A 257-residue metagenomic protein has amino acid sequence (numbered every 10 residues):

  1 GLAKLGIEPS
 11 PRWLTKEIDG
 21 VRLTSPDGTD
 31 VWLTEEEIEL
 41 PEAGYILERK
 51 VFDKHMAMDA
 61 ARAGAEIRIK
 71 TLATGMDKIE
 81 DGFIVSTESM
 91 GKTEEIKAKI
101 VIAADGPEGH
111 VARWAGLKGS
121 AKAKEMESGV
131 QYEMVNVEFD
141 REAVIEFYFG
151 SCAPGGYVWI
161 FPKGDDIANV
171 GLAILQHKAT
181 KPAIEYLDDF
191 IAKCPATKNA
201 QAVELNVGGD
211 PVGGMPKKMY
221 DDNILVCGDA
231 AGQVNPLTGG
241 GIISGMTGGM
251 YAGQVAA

Functional and structural regions predicted by a protein language model:
G1-P26: N-terminal FAD cofactor-binding segment of flavoenzymes
K4, D59, W114, Y251 (+1 more regions): Active-site catalytic microenvironments for nucleophilic, acid-base chemistry
T29-E48, I84, K163-Q176: Helix-loop-beta segment of a Rossmann-like dinucleotide-binding subdomain
K54, M58-N199, V203, P211 (+2 more regions): Predominantly flavin-linked oxidoreductase catalytic cores and closely associated redox partners
G208-P236: FAD-binding beta-loop-beta segment adjacent to the flavin cofactor pocket
L237-G241: A short glycine-threonine-serine/GTX helix/turn-capping micro-motif
I242-A257: An active-site-proximal "capping" alpha-helix that borders the catalytic cofactor pocket
